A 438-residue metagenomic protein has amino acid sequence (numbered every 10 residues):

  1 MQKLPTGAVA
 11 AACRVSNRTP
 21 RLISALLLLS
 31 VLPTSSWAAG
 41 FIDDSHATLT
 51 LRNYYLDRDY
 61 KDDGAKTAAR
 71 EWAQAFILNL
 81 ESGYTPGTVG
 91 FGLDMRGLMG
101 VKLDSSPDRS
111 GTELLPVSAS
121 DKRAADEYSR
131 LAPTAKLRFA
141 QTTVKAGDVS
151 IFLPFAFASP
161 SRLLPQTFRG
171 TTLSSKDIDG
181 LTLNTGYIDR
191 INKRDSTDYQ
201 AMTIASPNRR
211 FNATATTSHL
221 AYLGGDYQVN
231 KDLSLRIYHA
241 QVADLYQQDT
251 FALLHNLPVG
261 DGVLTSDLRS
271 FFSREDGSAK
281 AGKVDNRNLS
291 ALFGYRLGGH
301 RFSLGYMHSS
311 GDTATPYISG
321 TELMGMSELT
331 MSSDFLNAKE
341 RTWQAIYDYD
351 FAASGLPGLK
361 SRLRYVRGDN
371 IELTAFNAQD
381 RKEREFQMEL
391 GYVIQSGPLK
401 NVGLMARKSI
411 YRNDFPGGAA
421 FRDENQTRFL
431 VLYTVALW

Functional and structural regions predicted by a protein language model:
A39-G40, S82-Y84, K136-F139, S175-D177 (+9 more regions): Residue-level signature of outer-membrane beta-barrel architecture
G40-D57, G87-L93: Transmembrane beta-strand segments of Gram-negative outer membrane beta-barrel proteins
D43, R70-F76, E127-L131, P165-R169 (+6 more regions): Residues that define the transmembrane beta-barrel architecture of outer-membrane proteins
A47, G87-F91, Q141-K145, G180-N184 (+8 more regions): Repeated loop/turn-to-beta-strand initiation elements of outer-membrane beta-barrel proteins
N53-Y55, V144-A158, L183-T185, L223 (+4 more regions): Transmembrane beta-strand segments that form the barrel wall of outer-membrane beta-barrel proteins
L80-T112, D121-A201, Y227-V229, L233 (+1 more regions): Outer membrane beta-barrel
V101, N184-S206, A213-T216, G262-A338 (+2 more regions): Outer-membrane beta-barrel translocator/channel fold
A345, M388-L390, D423-W438: Outer-membrane beta-barrel "beta-signal"
